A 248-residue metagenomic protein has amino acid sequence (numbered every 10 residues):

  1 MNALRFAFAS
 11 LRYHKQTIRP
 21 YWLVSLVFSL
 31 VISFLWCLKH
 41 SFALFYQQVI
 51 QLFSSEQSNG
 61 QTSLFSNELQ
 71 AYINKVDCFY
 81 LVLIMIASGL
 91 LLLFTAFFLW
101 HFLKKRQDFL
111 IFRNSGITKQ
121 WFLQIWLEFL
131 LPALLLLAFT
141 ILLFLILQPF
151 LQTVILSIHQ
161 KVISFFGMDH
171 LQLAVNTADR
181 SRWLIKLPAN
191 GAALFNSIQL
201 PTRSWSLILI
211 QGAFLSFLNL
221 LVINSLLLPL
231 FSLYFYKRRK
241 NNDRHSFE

Functional and structural regions predicted by a protein language model:
M1-S29, W126, R203-G212, R238-E248: N-terminal Sec/SRP start-transfer signal
A9, Y13-Q16, P20, K119 (+1 more regions): Alpha-helical transmembrane segments of multi-pass membrane proteins
T17-S41, P229-L230: Short, strongly hydrophobic transmembrane alpha-helices
V24-V31, L83-F94, A133-T140, N224: Alpha-helical transmembrane segments of integral membrane proteins
L38-I86, H101, L200-F214: Peri-transmembrane interface segments
H40-S41, A96-W100, P132-F235: Small-residue-rich transmembrane alpha-helices
S54, H159, I163-G167, R239-E248: Short, highly charged, low-complexity non-transmembrane loops/tails of multi-pass membrane proteins
F94-L130: Interfacial "coupling" helices/loops that link adjacent transmembrane helices in transporter permeases
